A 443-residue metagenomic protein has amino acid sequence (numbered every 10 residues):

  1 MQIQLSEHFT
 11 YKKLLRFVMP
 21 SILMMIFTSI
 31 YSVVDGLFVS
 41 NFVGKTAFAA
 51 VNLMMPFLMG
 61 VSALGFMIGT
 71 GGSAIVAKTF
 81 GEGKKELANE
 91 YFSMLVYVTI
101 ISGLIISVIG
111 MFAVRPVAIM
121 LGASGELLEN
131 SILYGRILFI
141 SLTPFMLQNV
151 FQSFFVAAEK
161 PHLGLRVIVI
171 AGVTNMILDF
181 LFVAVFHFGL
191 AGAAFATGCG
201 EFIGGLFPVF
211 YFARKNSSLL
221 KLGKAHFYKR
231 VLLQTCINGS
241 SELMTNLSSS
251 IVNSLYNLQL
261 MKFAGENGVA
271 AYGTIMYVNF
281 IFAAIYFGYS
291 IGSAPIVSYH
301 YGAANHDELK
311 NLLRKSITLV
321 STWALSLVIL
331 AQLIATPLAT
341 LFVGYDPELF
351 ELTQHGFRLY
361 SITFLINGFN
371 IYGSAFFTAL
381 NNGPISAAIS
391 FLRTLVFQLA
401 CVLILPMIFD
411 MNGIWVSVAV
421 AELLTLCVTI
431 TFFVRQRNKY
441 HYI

Functional and structural regions predicted by a protein language model:
M1-V18, V76-S141, V185-S240, V297-T363 (+1 more regions): Short alpha-helical transmembrane segments in multi-pass integral membrane proteins
S6-V43, P56-G71, I75, T79 (+5 more regions): N-terminal transmembrane alpha-helices
L15, Y31, I68, I109-A113 (+15 more regions): Residue-level signal for transmembrane alpha-helical positions in Major Facilitator Superfamily
R16-D35, I137, Q148, A171 (+5 more regions): Transmembrane helical elements of multi-pass membrane transporters/channels
S21, M25, L37, N41 (+16 more regions): Transmembrane alpha-helix boundary and packing residues in multipass membrane permease domains and related
I30-F48, A118-G125, L181-F188, L247-I281 (+3 more regions): Helix-terminus/linker motif at the lipid-water interface of multi-pass membrane proteins
F48-V108, F145-L163, A271-I329, L333-A335 (+1 more regions): Small-residue-rich hydrophobic transmembrane alpha-helices
G69, I137-V156, V167-N175, A193-L206 (+5 more regions): Short runs within selected transmembrane alpha-helices of multi-pass transporters and secretion channels
